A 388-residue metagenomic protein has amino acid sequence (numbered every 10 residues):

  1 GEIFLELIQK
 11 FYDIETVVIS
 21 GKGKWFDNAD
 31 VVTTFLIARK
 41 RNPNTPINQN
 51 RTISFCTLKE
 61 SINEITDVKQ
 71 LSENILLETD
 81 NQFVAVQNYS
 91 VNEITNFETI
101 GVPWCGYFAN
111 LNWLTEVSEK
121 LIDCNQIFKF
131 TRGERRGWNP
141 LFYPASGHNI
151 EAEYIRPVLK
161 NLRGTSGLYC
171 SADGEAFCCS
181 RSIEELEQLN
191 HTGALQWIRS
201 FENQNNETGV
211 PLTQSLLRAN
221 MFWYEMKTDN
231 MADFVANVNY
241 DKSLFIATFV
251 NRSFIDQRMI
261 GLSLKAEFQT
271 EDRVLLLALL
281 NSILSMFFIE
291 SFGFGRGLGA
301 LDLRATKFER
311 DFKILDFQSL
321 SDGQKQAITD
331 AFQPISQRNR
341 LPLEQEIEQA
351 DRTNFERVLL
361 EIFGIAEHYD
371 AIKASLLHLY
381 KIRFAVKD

Functional and structural regions predicted by a protein language model:
G1-R136, Q257: Signature of N6-adenine DNA methyltransferases within the class I
I3, E309-D370: Extended amphipathic alpha-helical segments enriched in small hydrophobics
F11-T16, K40-N44, N205, L284-F288 (+2 more regions): A generic secondary-structure signal for well-formed alpha-helical elements
T95-E98, V102-D330, P334, R340: Polybasic, glycine- and aromatic-enriched phosphate-binding surface used to engage nucleic acids
K313, I372, K381-D388: Non-globular, low-complexity intrinsically disordered regions
A327-I328, K373-K381: Short linear loop/turn motifs
